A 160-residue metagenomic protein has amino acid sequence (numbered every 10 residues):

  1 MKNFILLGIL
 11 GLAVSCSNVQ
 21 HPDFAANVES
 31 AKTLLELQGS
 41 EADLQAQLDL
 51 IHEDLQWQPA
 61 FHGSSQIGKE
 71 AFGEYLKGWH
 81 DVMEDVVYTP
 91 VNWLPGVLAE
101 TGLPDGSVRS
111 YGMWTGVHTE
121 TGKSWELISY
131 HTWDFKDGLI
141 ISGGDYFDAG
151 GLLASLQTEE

Functional and structural regions predicted by a protein language model:
M1-I5: Positively charged n-region of N-terminal signal peptides that target proteins for export
L6-I9, D23: Long, contiguous juxta-domain segments that are non-catalytic but functionally important
G8-C16: Hydrophobic h-region of N-terminal signal peptides that target proteins for export in Gram-negative bacteria
C16-E160: C-terminal and inter-domain tail/linker signature
